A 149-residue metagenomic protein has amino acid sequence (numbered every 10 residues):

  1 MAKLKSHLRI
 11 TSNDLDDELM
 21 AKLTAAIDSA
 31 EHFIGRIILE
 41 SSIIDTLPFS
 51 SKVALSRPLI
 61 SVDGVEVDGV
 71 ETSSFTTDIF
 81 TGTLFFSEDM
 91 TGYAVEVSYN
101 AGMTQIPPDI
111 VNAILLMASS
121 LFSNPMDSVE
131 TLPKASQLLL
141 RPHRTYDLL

Functional and structural regions predicted by a protein language model:
M1-L149: Divalent metal-cofactor coordination and adjacent catalytic microenvironments
